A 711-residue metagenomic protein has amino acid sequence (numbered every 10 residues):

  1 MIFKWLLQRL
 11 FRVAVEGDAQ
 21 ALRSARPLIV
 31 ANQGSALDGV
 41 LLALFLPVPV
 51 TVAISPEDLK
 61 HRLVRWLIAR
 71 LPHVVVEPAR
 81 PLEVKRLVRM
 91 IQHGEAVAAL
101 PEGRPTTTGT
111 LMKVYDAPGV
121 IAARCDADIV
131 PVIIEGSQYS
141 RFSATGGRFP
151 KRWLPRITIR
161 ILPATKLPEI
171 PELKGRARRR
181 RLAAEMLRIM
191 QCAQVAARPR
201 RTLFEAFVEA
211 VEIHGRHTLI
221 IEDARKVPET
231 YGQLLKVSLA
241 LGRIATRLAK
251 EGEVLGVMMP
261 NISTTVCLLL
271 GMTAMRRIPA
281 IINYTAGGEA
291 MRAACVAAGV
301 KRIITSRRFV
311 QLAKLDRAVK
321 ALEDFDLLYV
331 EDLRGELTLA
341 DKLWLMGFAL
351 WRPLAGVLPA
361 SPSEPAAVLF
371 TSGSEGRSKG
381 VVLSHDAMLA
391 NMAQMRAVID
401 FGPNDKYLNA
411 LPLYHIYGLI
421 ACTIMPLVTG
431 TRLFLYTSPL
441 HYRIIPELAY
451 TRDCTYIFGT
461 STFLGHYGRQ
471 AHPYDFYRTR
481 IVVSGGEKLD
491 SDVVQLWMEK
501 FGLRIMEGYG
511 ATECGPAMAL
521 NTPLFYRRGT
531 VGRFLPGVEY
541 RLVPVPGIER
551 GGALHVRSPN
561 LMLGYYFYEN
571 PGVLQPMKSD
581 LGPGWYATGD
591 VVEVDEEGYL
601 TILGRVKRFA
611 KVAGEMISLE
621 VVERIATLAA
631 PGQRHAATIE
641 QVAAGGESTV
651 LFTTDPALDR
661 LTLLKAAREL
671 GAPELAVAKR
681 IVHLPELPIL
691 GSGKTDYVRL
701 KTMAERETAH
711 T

Functional and structural regions predicted by a protein language model:
A96, G109-L173: A cross-family acyltransferase "interaction/gating" segment
G215, L327-V330, R334-F370, G376-R377 (+1 more regions): Conserved pre-ATP/AMP-binding loop-to-beta segment of ANL
I244-A286, A410-L411, M616: Conserved AMP-binding/adenylate-forming
I303, G552, S558, L563-G564 (+2 more regions): AMP-binding/adenylate-forming catalytic core of the ANL superfamily
V330-E331, E647, A672-T695: AMP-binding/adenylate-forming catalytic domain of the ANL superfamily
L343-M346, C454-G459, G468-R527, E539-R541 (+1 more regions): Gly/Ser/Thr-rich phosphate-binding loop
L389-K406, I416-T455, Q470: Conserved AMP-binding/adenylation subdomain of ANL enzymes
T530-G537, P546-S579, E615-I617: Conserved ATP/PPi-binding loop(s) of AMP-dependent carboxylate-activating enzymes
